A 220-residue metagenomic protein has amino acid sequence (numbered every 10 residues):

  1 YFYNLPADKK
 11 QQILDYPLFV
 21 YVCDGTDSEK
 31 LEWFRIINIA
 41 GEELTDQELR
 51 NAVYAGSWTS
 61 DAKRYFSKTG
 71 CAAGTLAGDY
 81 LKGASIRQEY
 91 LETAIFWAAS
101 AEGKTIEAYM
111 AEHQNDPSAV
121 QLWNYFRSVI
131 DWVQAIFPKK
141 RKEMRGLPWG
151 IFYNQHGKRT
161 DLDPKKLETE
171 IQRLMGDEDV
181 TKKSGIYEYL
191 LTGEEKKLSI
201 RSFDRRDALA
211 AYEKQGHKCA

Functional and structural regions predicted by a protein language model:
Y1, W33, A211, A220: A sequence-level detector for short glycine-anchored, His/Arg-bearing signature motifs that mark catalytic or binding
F2-E195: Solvent-exposed functional surfaces
K183-K218: Short, charged surface segments at domain edges that flank catalytic/cofactor-binding sites
